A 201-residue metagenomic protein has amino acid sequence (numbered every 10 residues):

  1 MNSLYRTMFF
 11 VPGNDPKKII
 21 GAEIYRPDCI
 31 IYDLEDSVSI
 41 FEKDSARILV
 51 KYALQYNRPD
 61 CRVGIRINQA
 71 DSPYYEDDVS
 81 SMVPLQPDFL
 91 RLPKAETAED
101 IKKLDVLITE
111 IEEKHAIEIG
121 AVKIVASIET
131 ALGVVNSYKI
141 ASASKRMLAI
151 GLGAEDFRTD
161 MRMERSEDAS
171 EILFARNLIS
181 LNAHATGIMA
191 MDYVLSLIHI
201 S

Functional and structural regions predicted by a protein language model:
M1-S201: Expand to "…catalyze enediolate/carbanion chemistry for C-C bond making/breaking, isomerization, decarboxylation
